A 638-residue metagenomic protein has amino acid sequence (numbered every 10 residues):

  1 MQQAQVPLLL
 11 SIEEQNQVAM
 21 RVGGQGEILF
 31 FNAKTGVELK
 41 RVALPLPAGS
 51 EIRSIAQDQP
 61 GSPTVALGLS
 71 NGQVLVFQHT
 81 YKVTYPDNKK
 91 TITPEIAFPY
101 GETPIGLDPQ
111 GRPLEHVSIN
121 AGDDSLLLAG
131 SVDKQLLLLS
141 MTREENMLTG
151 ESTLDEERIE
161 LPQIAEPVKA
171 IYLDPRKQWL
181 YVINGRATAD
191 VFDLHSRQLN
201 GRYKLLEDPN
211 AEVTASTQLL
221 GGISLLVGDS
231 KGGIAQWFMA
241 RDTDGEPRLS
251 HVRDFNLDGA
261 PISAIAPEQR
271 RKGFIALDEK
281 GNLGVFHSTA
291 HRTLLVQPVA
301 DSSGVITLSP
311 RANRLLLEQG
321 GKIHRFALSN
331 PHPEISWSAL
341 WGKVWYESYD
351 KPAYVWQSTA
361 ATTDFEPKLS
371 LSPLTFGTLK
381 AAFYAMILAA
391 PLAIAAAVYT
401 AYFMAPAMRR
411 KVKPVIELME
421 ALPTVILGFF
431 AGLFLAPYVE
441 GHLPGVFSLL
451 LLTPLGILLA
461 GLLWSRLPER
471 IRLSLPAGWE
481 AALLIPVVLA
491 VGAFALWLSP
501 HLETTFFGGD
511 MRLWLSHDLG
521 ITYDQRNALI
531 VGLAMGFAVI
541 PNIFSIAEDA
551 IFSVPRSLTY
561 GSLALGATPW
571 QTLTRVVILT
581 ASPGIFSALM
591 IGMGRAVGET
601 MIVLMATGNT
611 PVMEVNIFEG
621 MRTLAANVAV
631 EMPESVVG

Functional and structural regions predicted by a protein language model:
M1-N16, N32-S54, D58-G61, A66-G68 (+12 more regions): Periplasmic/extracellular loop-to-transmembrane helix junction in inner-membrane transport proteins
V18-A19, V65, L126-L128, L180 (+3 more regions): Hydrophobic beta-strand positions that form the internal "hydrophobic ladder" of WD40/Gbeta-like beta-propeller blades
Q25-F31, N71-T80, T84-P86, D133-T142 (+4 more regions): Structural motif
K368-A382, A436-G456, S474-N542: Loop-to-helix entry region at the N-terminal start of transmembrane alpha-helices in multi-pass membrane transporters
A385-I416, A460-P468: Transmembrane-helix boundary motif in ABC transporter permease subunits
A405-K413, E480-V488, T559-S587: Amphipathic cytosolic juxtamembrane alpha-helices at the membrane-cytosol interface of multi-pass membrane transporters
H517-I521, V603-G638: Interhelical loop and adjacent transmembrane-helix boundary motif in polytopic membrane transport permeases
I543-I546, V554, L563, P569-M605: Transmembrane alpha-helices
